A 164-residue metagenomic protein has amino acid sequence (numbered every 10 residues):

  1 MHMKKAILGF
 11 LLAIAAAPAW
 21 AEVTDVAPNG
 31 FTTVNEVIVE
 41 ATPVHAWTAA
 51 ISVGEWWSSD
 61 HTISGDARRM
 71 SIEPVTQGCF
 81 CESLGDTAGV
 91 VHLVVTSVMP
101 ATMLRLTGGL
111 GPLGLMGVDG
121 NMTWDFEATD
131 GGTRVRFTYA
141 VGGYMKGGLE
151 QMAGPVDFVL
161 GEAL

Functional and structural regions predicted by a protein language model:
M1-L8: Bacterial N-terminal signal peptides that target proteins for export
A19-S71: Hydrophobic ligand-binding cavity/cleft-lining segments
E22, S71, G85-G132, A140: Hydrophobic-ligand binding "helix-grip"
P28, R134, A140-L164: A conserved amphipathic terminal alpha-helix motif
G30-I38, A67, C79, V90 (+3 more regions): Intrinsic-disorder/low-complexity, polar/charged segments enriched in Ser/Thr/Lys/Arg/Asp/Glu/Gln
A46-A49, F80, V95, L106 (+2 more regions): Hydrophobic pocket/interface hotspot
V53-H92, A101: Short beta-edge strand/loop motif at the mouth of beta-sheet-based domains
